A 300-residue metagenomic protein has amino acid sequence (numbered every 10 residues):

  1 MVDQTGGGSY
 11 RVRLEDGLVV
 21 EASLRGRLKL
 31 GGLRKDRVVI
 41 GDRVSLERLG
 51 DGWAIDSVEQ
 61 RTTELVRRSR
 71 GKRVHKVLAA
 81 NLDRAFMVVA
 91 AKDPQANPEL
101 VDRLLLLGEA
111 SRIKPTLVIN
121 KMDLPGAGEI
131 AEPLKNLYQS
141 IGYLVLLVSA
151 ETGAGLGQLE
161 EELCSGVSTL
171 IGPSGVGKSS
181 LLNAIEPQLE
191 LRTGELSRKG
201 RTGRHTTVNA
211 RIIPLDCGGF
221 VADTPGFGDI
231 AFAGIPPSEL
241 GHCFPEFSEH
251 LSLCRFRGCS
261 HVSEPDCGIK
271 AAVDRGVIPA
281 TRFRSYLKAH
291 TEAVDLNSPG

Functional and structural regions predicted by a protein language model:
M1-G6: Structural detector for short beta-strands of small beta-barrel domains
G8, L33-G52, V58-Q60, L65-L78 (+6 more regions): Helix-rich effector regions associated with P-loop NTPase G domains
E15-G17: Glycine-centered tight beta-turn/hairpin loop motif at sheet-sheet or coil-to-beta transitions
V19-D36: Beta-strand/loop nucleic-acid-binding surfaces
V77-R84, V88-I141: Phosphate-binding glycine-rich loops and their immediate beta-loop-alpha structural context
L124-V176: Canonical P-loop GTPase G-domain recognition
S174, S179, A184: Walker A/P-loop
